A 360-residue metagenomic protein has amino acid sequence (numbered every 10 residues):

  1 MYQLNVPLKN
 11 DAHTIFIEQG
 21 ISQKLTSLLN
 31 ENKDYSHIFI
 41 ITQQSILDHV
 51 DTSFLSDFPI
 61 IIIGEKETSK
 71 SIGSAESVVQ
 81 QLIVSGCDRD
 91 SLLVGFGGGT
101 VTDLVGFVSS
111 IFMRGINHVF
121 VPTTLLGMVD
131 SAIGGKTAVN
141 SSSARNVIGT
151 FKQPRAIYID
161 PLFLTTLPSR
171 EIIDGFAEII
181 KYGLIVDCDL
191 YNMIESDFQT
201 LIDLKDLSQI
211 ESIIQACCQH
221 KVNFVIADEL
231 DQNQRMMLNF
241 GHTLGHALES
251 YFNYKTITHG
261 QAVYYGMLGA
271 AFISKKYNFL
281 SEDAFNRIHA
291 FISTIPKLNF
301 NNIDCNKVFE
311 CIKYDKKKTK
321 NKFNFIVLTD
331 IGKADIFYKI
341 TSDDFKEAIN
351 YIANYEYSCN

Functional and structural regions predicted by a protein language model:
M1-L92: ATP/NTP phosphate-donor binding region
Y2-L4, A12, I179, F279-N360: C-terminal charged capping/lid subdomain of soluble metabolic enzymes
F16, F107-Q199: A glycine/threonine-rich phosphate-anchoring loop and its flanking beta-alpha core in nucleotide/phosphate-binding
E18, I40, P122, D160 (+3 more regions): Residue-level signal for inorganic ion chemistry
S77-F96, V105-F120: Non-catalytic interfacial helical region
V84-C87, Q153-A156, L162-S169, A177-D189 (+10 more regions): Generic secondary-structure signature for well-ordered alpha-helical cores
T100-F107, M128, A247: Short glycine/serine/threonine-rich phosphate/pyrophosphate-binding segments that cradle anionic phosphate groups
D197-N306: Active-site segments that bind and position negatively charged phosphate/pyrophosphate groups
